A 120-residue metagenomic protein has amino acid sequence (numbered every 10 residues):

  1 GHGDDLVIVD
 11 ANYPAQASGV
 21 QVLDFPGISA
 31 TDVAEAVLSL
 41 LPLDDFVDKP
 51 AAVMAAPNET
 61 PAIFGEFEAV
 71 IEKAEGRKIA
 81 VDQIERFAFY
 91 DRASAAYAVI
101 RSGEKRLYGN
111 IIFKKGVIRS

Functional and structural regions predicted by a protein language model:
G1-D5, S39-L43, A69-K73: Short, intrinsically disordered, mixed-charge
G1-G19, D24, S29: Long, hydrophobic N-terminal alpha-helical segment
D4-V7, Q21-V22, D44-A52, K78-I79 (+2 more regions): Structural motif
P14, D44-F46, V117-R119: Conserved phosphate- and dinucleotide-binding cores of soluble alpha/beta proteins, encompassing both enzyme active
P14-Q16, A51-V53, P57: N-terminal, helix-rich and Lys/Arg-enriched segments in bacterial and organellar proteins
F25-K49: Long, charge-dense
F25-S29, A55-E59, G103: Catalytic cores of large soluble enzymes that bind and process phosphate-bearing ligands
N58-S120: Glycine-rich, aromatic-bearing surface loops/beta-hairpins
